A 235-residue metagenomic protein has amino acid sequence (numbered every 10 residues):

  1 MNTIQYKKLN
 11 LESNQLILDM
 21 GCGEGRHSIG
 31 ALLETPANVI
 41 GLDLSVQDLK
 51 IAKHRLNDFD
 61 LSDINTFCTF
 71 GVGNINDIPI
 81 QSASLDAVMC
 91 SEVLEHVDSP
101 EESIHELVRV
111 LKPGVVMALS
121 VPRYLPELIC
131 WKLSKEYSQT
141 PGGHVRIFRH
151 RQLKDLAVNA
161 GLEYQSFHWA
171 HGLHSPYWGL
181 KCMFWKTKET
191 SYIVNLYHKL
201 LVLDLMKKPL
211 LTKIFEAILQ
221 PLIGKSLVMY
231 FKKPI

Functional and structural regions predicted by a protein language model:
N2-I129, M229-K233: Conserved SAM-binding loop
N57-F59, K135-S138, C182-K186: Short, hinge-like loop/turn segments at secondary-structure boundaries
V97, I147-F148: Conserved loop-to-helix N-cap of the C-terminal "lid" that shapes the substrate pocket in Rossmann-like
P122-R146, K154-L156: Short, glycine-/aromatic-enriched active-site segment of Class I SAM-dependent methyltransferases
K132, H171-I235: A C-terminal cap/extension of S-adenosyl-L-methionine-dependent methyltransferases that defines the acceptor-substrate
L156-L162: A structural motif corresponding to the C-terminal end of an alpha-helix and its immediate exit/capping segment
L162-G172: Conserved S-adenosyl-L-methionine
